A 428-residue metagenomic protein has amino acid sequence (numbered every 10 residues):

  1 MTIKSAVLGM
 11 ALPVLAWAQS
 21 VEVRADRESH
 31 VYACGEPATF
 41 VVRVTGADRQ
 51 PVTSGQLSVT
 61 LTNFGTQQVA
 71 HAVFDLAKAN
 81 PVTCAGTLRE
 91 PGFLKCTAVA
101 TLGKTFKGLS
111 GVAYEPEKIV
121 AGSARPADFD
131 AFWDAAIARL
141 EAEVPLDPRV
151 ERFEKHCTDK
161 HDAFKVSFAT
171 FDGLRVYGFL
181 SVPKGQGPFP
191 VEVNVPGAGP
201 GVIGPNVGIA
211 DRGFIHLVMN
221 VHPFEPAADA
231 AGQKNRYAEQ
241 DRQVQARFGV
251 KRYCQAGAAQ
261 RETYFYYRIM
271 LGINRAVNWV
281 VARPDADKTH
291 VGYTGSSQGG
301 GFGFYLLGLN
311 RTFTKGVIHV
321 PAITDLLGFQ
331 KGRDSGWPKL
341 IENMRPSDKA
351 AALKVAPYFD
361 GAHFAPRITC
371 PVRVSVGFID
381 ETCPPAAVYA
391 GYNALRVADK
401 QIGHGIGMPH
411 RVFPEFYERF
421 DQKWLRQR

Functional and structural regions predicted by a protein language model:
D26-H30, E141, P145-G185: N-terminal cap/lid segment of alpha/beta-hydrolase-fold proteins
G178-L180, P188-A198: Short beta-strand element of the alpha/beta-hydrolase
G201-L271, G328-G336: Cap/lid segment of the alpha/beta-hydrolase catalytic domain
A228-K234, G300-D348, H404, V412-E415: Hydrolase active-site cap/lid region
K251-S297: Gly/Ser-rich "nucleophile elbow"/oxyanion-hole loop immediately N-terminal to the catalytic nucleophile in hydrolases
L327, Y389-R428: C-terminal catalytic histidine-bearing segment of alpha/beta-hydrolase fold enzymes
I368, V374-V376: Short beta-strand/loop motif that positions the catalytic acidic residue of the alpha/beta-hydrolase fold
F378-C383, H410-R411: Acidic catalytic loop of the alpha/beta-hydrolase fold
